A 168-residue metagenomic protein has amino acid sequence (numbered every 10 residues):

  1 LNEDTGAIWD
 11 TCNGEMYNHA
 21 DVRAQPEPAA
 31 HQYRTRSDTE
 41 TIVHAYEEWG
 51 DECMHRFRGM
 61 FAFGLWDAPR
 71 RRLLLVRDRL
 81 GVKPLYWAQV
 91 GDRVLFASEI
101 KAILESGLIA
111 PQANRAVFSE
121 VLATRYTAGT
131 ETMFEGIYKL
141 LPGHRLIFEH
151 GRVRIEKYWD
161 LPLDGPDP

Functional and structural regions predicted by a protein language model:
L1-P168: Cysteine-centered catalytic environments shared across enzyme families
